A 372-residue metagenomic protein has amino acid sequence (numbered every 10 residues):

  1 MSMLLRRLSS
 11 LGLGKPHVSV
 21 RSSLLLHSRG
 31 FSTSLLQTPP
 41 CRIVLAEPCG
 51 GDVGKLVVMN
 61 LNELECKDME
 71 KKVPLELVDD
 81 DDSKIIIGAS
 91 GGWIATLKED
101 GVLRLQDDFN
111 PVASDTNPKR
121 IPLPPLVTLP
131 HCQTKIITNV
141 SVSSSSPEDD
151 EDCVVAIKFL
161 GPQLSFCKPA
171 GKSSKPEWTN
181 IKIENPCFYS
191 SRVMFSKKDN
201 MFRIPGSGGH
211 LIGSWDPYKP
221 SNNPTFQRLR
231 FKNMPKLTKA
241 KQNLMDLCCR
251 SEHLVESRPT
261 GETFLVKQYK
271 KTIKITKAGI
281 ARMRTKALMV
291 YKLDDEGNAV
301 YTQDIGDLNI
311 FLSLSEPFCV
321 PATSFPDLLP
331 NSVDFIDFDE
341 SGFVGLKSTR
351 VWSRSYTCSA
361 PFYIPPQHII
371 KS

Functional and structural regions predicted by a protein language model:
S2-G91, A95-L103, D108-A113: A non-catalytic, helix-rich entry segment at domain boundaries
S2-R7, G51-D68, P74-D80, I87-G88 (+1 more regions): C-terminal closing repeat unit and adjoining cap/tail of repeat-based domains
R6-K15, L26-S28, P125, F231 (+4 more regions): Generic detector of low-complexity/intrinsically disordered segments and short hydrophobic N-terminal stretches
S19-R21, L45, P235, E256 (+1 more regions): N-terminal non-cleavable signal-anchor helices
S22, S28-G30, I43, L229 (+4 more regions): Positively charged, low-complexity intrinsically disordered regions
L35-C41, L61-E65, I86-W93, S143-C153 (+8 more regions): Short, solvent-exposed coil/turn segments at beta-strand boundaries
P40, R120, A287: A residue-level signal for beta-strand positions that form part of recognition/binding surfaces within mature
D81-D82, I87-I275: A sequence/structural signal of beta-propeller blade repeats
